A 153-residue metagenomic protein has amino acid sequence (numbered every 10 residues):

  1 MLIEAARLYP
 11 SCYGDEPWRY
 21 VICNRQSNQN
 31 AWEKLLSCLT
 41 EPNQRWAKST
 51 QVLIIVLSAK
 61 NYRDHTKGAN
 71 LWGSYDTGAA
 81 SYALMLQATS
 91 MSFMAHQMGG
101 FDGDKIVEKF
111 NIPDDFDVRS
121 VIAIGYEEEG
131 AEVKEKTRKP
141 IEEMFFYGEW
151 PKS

Functional and structural regions predicted by a protein language model:
M1-V52, W150-S153: N-terminal amphipathic, basic helical "cap/leader" segment at the start of enzyme domains
A6, I54, Y62-K109: Small-aliphatic-rich amphipathic alpha-helix that forms the alpha element of a beta-alpha
D15-W18, S90-F93, R119: Short secondary-structure junction motifs
R25-A31, A59-Y62, D104, E128: Short, charged/polar surface micro-motifs in flexible loops or helix N-caps
L39, S58-T66, F145-S153: Helix-biased detector of long, well-ordered alpha-helical tracts
L53-L57, I122: Active-site-flanking beta-strand signature of metal-NTP-handling nucleotidyl enzymes and homologous cyclase-like
I106-R119: Short, electropositive alpha-helical surface patch
S120-S153: C-terminal helix-cap and adjacent tail motif
